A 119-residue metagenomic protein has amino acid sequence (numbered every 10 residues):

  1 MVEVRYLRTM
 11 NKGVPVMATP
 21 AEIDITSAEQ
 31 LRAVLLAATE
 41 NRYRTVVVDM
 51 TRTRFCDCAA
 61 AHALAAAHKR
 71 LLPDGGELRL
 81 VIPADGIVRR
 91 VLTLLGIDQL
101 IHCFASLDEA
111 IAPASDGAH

Functional and structural regions predicted by a protein language model:
M1-A18: Short beta-strand/loop segment at the start of cytosolic alpha/beta domains
T19-A21, S106: Active-site donor-binding loop signature of nucleotide-sugar glycosyltransferases
E22-L100: Amphipathic alpha-helical interaction surfaces in cytosolic regulatory modules
L100-S106, A110: Short acidic-hydrophobic, aromatic-tinged amphipathic segments that line or gate anion-handling sites
A110-A118: A short, charged, amphipathic alpha-helix used as a generic interaction element across diverse proteins
